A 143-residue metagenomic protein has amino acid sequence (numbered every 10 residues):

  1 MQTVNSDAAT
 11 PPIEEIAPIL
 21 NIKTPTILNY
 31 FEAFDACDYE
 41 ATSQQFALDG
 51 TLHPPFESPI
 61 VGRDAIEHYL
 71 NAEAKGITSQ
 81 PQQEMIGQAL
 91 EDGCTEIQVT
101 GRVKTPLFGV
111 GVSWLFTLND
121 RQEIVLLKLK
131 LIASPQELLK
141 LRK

Functional and structural regions predicted by a protein language model:
M1-A36, Q44, L48, L138 (+1 more regions): Short, low-complexity N-terminal intrinsically disordered segments enriched in polar/charged residues
Q2-E15, E67, N71-K143: A beta-strand edge to alpha-helix "cap/lid" segment located at domain peripheries
P12-I13, T51-V61, G76: A short gly/proline-enriched turn/hairpin at secondary-structure junctions
T24, L28, D64-E67, N71: Generic alpha-helical structural signal
Y30, T42-S43, G50, G62 (+3 more regions): Hydrophobic pocket/interface hotspot
S43, H53-P54, Q82-Q83: Short, hydrophobic secondary-structure boundary micro-motifs
